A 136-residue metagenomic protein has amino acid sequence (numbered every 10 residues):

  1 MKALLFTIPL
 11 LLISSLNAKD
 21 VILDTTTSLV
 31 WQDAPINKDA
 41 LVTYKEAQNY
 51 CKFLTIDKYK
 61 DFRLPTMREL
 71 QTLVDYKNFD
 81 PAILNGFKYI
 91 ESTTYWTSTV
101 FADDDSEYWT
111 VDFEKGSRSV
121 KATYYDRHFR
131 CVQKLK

Functional and structural regions predicted by a protein language model:
L4-I13: Sec-dependent N-terminal signal peptides
A18-F62, T110, C131-V132: Extracellular adhesion/carbohydrate-recognition regions
K19, T93, D126-H128: Short hydrophobic/aromatic beta-strand or adjacent loop that forms the aromatic wall/cage of a ligand/substrate-binding
Q48-D61, M67-D112: An exposed tryptophan-centered "aromatic clamp" motif
K115-V120: Short, P/G- and charge-enriched loop/turn segments at secondary-structure junctions
K121-K136: Short, structured beta-strand segments at or near domain termini in extracellular proteins/domains
